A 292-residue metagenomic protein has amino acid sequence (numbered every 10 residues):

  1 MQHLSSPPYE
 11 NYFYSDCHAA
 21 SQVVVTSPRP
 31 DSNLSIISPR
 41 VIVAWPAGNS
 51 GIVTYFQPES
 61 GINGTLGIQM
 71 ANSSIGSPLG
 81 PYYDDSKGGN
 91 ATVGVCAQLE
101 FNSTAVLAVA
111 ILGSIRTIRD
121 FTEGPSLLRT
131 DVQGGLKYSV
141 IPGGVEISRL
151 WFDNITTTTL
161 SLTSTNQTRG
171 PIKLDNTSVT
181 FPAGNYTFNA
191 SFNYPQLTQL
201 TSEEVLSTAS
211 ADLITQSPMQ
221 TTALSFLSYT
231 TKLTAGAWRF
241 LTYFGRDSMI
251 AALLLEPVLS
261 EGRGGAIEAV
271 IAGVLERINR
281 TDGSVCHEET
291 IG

Functional and structural regions predicted by a protein language model:
M1-M249, L253-G265, E276-D282: Terminal accessory carbohydrate-recognition/targeting modules of carbohydrate-active enzymes
D282-G292: Extended charged low-complexity segments that act as oligomerization/scaffolding linkers
